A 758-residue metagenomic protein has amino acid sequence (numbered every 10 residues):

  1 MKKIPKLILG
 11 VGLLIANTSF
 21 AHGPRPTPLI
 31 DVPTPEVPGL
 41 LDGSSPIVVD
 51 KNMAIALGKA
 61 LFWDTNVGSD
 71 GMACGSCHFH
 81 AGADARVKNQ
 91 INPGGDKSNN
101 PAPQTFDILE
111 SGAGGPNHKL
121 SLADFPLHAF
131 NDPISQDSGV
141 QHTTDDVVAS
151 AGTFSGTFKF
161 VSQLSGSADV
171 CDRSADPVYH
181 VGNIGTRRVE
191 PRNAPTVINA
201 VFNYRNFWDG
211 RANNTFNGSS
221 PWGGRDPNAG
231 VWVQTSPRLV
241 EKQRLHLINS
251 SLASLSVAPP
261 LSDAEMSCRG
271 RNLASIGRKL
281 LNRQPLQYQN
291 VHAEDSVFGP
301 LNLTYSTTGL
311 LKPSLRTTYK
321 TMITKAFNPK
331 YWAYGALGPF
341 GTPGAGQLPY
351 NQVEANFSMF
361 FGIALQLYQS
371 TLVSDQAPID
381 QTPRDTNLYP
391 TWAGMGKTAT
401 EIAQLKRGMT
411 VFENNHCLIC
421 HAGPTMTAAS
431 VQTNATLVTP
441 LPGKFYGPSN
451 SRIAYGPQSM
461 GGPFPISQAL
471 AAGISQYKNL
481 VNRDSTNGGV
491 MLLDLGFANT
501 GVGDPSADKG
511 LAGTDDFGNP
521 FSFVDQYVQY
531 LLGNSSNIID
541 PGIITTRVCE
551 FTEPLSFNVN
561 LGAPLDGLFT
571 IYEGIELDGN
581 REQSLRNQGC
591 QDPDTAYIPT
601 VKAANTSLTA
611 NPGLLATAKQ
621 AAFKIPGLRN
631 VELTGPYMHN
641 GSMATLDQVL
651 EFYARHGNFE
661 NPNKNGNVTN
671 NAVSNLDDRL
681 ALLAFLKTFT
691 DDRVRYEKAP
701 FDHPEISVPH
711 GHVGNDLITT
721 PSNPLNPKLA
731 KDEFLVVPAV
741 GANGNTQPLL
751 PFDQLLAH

Functional and structural regions predicted by a protein language model:
K2-G10: Sec-dependent signal peptide recognition, specifically the positively charged N-region followed immediately by
A16-T18: N-terminal signal peptide c-region/cleavage motif recognized by signal peptidases
F20-H758: Periplasmic c-type cytochrome electron-transfer domains
